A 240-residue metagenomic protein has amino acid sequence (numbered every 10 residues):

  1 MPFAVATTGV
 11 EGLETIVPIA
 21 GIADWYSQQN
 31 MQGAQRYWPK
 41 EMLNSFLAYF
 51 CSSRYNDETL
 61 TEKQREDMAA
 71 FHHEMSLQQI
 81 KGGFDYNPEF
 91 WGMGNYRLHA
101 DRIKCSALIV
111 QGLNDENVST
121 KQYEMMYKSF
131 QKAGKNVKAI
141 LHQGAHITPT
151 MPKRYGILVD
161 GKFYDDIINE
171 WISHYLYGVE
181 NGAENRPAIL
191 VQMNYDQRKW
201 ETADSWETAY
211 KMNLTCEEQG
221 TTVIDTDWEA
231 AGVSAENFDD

Functional and structural regions predicted by a protein language model:
M1-A4, N117: Glycine-rich nucleophile elbow surrounding the catalytic serine of serine-hydrolase chemistry
A4-R102, E180: Accessory cap/linker subdomain of secreted extracellular hydrolases
E11-T15, K104-A107, A133-K138: Loop/turn elements at helix/coil->beta-strand transitions in domains of secreted/extracellular proteins
I103, I109-Q111, D115: Short beta-strand/loop motif that positions the catalytic acidic residue of the alpha/beta-hydrolase fold
E116-E124: Conserved alpha/beta-hydrolase "acid-adjacent" motif
F130-P149: Catalytic histidine neighborhood in serine/cysteine hydrolases with alpha/beta-hydrolase-type architecture
A145-D160: Catalytic histidine-centered segment of alpha/beta-hydrolase-like enzymes
G156-D240: C-terminal, loop-rich substrate-recognition/catalytic regions characterized by aromatic stacking residues
